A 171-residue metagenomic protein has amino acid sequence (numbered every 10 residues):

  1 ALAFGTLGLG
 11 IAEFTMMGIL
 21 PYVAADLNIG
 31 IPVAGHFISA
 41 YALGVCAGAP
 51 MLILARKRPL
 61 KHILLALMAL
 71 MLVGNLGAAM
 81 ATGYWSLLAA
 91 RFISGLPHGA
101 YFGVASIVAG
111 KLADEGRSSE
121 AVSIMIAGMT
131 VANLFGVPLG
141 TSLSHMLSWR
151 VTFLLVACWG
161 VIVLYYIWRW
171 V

Functional and structural regions predicted by a protein language model:
F4-A34, A49: Extracytoplasmic
G10, F14, G95-G103, L134: Small-residue-rich segments within alpha-helical transmembrane domains of MFS-like 12-TM solute carriers
N28, M80-S86, P97: Helix-breaking motifs and short loop linkers at transmembrane-helix boundaries and internal kinks in secondary membrane
Y41-L43, T130-V131: Short hydrophobic/small-residue motifs within alpha-helical transmembrane segments of multi-pass transporter-like
A47-W85: Conserved MFS/SLC helix-loop-helix module at the cytosolic interface between two early adjacent transmembrane helices
G74-A79, S94, G110, I167: MFS-fold secondary transporters
Y84-S86, E115-G116, E120-R169: Helix-loop-helix hairpin linking two adjacent transmembrane segments in secondary transporters
A90-G128: Cytoplasmic helix-loop-helix junction between adjacent transmembrane helices in 12-TM secondary transporters
